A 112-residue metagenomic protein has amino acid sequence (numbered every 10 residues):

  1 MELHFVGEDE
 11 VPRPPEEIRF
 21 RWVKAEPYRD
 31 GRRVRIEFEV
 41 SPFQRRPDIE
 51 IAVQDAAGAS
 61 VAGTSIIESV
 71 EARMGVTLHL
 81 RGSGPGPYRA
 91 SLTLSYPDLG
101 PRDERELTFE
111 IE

Functional and structural regions predicted by a protein language model:
M1-D30: Short, compositionally biased P/S/T/A/G/V-rich stretches that sit at domain boundaries
V34-S41: Short edge beta-strand/loop segments characteristic of extracellular beta-sandwich folds
I51-D55: Conserved aromatic beta-strand anchor motif in extracellular beta-sandwich/beta-rich domains
A57-T64: Surface-exposed loop/edge segments in extracytoplasmic proteins
S69-T77: Aromatic sugar-binding surface patches on proteins that engage polysaccharides or sugar-phosphate polymers
L80-P87: Surface-exposed, short loops/turns at beta-strand junctions within beta-sandwich domains
L94-R105: Short acidic/polar inter-strand loop motif in beta-rich domains
T108-E112: Short beta-strand edge segments in extracellular beta-sheet folds
